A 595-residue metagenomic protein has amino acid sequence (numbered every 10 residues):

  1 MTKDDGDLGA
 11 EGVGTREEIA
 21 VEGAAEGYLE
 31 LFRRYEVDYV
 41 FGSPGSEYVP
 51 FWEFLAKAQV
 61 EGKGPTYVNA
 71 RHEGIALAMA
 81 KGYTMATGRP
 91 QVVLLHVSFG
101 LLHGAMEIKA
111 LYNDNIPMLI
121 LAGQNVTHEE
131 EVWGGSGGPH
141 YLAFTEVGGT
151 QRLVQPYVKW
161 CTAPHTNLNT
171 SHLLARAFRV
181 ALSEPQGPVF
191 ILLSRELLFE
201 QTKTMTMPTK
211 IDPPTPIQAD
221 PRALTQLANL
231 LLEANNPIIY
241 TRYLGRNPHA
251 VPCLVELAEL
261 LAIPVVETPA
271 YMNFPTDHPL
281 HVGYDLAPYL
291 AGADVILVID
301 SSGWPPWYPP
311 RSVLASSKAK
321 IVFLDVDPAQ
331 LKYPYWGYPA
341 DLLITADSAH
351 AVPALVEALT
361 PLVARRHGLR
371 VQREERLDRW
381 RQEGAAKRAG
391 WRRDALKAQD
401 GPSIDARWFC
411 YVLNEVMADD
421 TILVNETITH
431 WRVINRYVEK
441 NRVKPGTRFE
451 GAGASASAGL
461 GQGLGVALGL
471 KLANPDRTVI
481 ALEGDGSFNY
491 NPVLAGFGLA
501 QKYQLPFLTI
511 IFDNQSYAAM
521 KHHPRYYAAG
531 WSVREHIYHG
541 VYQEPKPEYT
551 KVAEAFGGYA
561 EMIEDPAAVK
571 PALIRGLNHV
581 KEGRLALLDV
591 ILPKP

Functional and structural regions predicted by a protein language model:
T2-G368, V416-D419, F497, P506-T509 (+4 more regions): N-terminal alpha/beta PP-like core and its mobile active-site loop of ThDP/TPP-dependent enzymes
A25-E36, S46-A56, D378-G465, N474: Active-site diphosphate/adenylate-binding microenvironment
E129-T145, L290-G292, W336, L343-T345 (+2 more regions): Thiamine diphosphate
Q186-F190, V363-K387, V424, L587: Flexible, glycine/charged-enriched surface loops at secondary-structure junctions
L192-L197, I428-W431, I591-P593: A glycine-rich phosphate-binding loop feature that marks nucleotide/adenosyl-phosphate handling sites
I239, V265, L413, N425 (+1 more regions): Conserved hydrophobic/aromatic pocket- or pore-lining residues that grip, position, or stack substrates in active sites
R242-N247, K397-G401, G484-S487: Conserved short loop/turn motifs at secondary-structure junctions
I299, L324-V326, N425, G484-D485 (+2 more regions): Active-site flanking residues adjacent to catalytic metal/cofactor-binding acidic residues
